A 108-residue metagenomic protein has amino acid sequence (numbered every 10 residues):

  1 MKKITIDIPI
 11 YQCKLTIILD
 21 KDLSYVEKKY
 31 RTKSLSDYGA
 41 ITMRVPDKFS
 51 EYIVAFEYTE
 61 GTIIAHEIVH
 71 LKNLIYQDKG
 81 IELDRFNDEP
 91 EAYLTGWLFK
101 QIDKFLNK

Functional and structural regions predicted by a protein language model:
M1-K2, C13: Generic cytosolic/nucleocytoplasmic N-terminal low-complexity/intrinsically disordered segments
K2-I8: Helix-coil modules at protein/domain termini and other flexible surface or pore-lining loops, especially C-terminal
P9, T16-T59, L71-I75: Active-site scaffold of zinc-dependent metalloenzymes
F56, E60, G80-N87: Conserved aromatic-histidine-acidic binding/catalytic patches
I64-H66: A short, structured loop/turn motif at beta-sheet edges
I68-R85: Catalytic Zn2+-binding segment of zinc metalloproteases
E82-K108: Post-HExxH zinc-binding segment in Zn-dependent metallohydrolases
